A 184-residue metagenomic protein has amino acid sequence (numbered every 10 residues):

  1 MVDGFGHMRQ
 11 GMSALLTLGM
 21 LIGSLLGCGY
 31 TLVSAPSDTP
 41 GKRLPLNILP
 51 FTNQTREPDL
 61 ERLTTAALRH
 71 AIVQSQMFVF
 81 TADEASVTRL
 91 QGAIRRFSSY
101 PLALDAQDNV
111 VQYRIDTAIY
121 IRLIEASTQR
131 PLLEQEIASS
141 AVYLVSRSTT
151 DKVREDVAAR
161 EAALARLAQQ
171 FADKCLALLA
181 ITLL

Functional and structural regions predicted by a protein language model:
V2-L16: Bacterial N-terminal signal peptides that target proteins for export
L15-G27: Bacterial N-terminal signal peptides
L26-R69, S75-M77, A168, D173 (+1 more regions): A structural "domain/chain start" motif
T39-G41, A85, D108-D116, Q170: Short coil/turn motifs at beta-sheet boundaries
N47-F51, M77-A93: Short beta-strand->alpha-helix linker/helix-N-cap micro-motif that forms a surface specificity/interaction loop
S75, R89-E136, S140-A159: Surface-exposed short loop/turn segments
D156-Q170: Individual transmembrane alpha-helices with interfacial aromatic-anchor signatures
